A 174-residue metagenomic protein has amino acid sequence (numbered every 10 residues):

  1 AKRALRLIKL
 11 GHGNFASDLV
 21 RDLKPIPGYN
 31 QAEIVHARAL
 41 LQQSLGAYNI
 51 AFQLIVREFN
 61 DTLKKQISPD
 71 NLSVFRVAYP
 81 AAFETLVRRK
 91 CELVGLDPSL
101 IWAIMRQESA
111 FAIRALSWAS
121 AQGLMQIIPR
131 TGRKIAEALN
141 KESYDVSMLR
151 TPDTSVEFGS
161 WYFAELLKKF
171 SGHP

Functional and structural regions predicted by a protein language model:
R3, L10-P174: Catalytic glycan-binding domains that act on GlcNAc-containing polysaccharides
